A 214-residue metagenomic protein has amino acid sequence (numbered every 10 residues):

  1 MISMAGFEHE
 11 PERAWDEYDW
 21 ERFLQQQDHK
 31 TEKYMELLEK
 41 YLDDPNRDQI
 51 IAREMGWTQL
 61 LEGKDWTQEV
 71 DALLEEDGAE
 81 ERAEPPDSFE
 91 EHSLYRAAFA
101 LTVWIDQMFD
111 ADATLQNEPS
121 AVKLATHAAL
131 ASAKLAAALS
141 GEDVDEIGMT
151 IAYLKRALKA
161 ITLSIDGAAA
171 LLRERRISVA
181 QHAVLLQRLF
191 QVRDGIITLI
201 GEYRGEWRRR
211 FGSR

Functional and structural regions predicted by a protein language model:
I2-R214: Amphipathic alpha-helical assembly/interaction segments
